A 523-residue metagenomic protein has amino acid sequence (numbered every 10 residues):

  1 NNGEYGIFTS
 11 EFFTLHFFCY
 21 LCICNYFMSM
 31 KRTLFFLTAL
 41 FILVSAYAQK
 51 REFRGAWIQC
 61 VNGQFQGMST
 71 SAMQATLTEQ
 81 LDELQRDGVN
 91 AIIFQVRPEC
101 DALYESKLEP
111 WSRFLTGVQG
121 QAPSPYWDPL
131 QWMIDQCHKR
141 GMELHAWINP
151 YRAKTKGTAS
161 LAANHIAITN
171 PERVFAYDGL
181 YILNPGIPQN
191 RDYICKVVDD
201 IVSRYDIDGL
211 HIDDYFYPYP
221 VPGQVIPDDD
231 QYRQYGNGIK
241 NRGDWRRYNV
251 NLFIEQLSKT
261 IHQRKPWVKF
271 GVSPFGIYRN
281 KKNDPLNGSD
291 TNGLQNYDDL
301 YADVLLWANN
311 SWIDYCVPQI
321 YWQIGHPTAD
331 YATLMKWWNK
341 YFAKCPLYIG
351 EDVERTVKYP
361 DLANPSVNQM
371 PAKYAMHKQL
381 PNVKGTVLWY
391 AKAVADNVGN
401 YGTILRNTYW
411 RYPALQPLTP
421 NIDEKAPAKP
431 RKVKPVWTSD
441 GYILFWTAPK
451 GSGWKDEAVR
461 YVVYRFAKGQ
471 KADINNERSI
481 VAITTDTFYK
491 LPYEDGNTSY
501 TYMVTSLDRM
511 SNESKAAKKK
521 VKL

Functional and structural regions predicted by a protein language model:
W57-Q59, G63-A75, A146, P150-R204 (+1 more regions): Active-site-adjacent "subsite" loops/lids of carbohydrate-active enzymes
A75-A102, Y205: Catalytic domains of carbohydrate-active enzymes, especially glycoside hydrolases
A102-G117, R152-D178, D214-N237, K282-G293: Aromatic- and acidic-residue-enriched segments that line the glycan-binding/catalytic groove of carbohydrate-active
Q189, Y193-V197, S203-I212, F216-D290 (+3 more regions): Active-site neighborhood of glycoside hydrolase catalytic domains
Y301-L305, N309-P327, C345-N421: Substrate-binding cleft of secreted/luminal carbohydrate-active enzymes
Y401, R406-K455, S511-L523: Pro/Thr/Ser/Gly-rich low-complexity, intrinsically disordered linker/stalk tracts
P449-N476: Solvent-exposed loop/turn segments flanking beta-strands in beta-repeat/beta-sandwich domains
L491-E513: Beta-strand-rich modules
